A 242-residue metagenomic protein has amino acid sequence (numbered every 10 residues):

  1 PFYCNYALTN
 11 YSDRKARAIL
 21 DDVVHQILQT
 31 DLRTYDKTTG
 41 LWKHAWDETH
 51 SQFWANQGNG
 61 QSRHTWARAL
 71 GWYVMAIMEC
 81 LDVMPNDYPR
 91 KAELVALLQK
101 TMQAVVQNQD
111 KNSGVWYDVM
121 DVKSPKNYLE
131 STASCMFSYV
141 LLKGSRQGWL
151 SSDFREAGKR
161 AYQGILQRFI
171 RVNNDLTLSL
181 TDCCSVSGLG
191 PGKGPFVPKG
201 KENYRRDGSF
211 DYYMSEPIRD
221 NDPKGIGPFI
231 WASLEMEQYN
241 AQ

Functional and structural regions predicted by a protein language model:
P1-K15, W72-R90, C135-L150, P228-A241: Well-ordered alpha-helical scaffold segments within catalytic/enzyme domains
A7-A18, I27, N56-G60: Active-site cleft segment of glycoside hydrolase catalytic domains centered on the general acid/base Glu
R14, W54, Y73, Q99 (+1 more regions): A structure-centric feature marking long, well-folded core domains of fungal metabolic enzymes and membrane transporters
L20-K43, E48-W54, V95-S113, A157-D175: Long, well-ordered core segments of solenoidal/helical folds
T38-R63, V83, K111-K123, C183-P217: Extended glycan-interaction surfaces of carbohydrate-active proteins
W54-M75, N86, R90, Q109 (+4 more regions): Solvent-exposed loop and edge beta-strand segments that line ligand/cofactor-binding and catalytic clefts
M78, D82-P89, Q99-G114, D121 (+2 more regions): Short helix-capping and hinge/turn segments at secondary-structure transitions, especially at repeat and domain
K123, L129, A133, S138 (+1 more regions): CBM-like carbohydrate-recognition segments
